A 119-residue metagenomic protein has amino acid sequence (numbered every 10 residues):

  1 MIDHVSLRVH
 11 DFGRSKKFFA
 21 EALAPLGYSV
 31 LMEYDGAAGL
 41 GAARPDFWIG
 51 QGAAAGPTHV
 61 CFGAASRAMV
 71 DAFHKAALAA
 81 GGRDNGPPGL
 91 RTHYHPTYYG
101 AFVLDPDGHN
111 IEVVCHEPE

Functional and structural regions predicted by a protein language model:
M1-K16, V60, E117-E119: N-terminal beta-strand motif that seeds the catalytic metal site of vicinal oxygen chelate
S6-D46: Core segments of cupin and vicinal oxygen chelate
D11-G13, F62-P106: Vicinal oxygen chelate
V30-L31, N85-P87, L104-P106, C115-E119: Ligand-binding pocket scaffold of soluble enzyme catalytic domains
G39-A43, G52, V103-P106: Active-site beta-strand termini and strand-to-loop segments that position acidic
G50, H95-P96, F102, V113-E119: Short beta->alpha transition motifs characteristic of CBS
Q51-F62: Short, structured active-site "lid" loops
N110: Glycine-rich acetyl-CoA-binding "A-motif" of GNAT/NAT acetyltransferases
